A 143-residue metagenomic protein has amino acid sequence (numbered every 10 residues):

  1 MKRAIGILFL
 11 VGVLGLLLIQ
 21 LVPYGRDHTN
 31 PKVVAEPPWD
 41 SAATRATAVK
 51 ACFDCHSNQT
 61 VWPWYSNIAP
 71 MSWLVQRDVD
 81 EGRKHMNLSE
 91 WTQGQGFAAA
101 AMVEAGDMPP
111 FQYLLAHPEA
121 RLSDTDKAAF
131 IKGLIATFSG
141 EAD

Functional and structural regions predicted by a protein language model:
M1-A4: Positively charged n-region of N-terminal signal peptides that target proteins for export
G6-P23: Hydrophobic membrane-insertion alpha-helices, especially the h-region of bacterial N-terminal signal peptides
D27-A48: Electrostatic cytochrome c docking/interface patches
A48-T60, M108, F130: The canonical Cys-X-X-Cys-His
W62-R77: Acidic helix-start/capping segments at beta-turn-to-alpha-helix junctions
W73-H117: Extracytoplasmic electron-transfer domains, predominantly the class I c-type cytochrome c fold
G106-D107, L114-A142: C-terminal capping alpha-helices of c-type cytochrome domains
